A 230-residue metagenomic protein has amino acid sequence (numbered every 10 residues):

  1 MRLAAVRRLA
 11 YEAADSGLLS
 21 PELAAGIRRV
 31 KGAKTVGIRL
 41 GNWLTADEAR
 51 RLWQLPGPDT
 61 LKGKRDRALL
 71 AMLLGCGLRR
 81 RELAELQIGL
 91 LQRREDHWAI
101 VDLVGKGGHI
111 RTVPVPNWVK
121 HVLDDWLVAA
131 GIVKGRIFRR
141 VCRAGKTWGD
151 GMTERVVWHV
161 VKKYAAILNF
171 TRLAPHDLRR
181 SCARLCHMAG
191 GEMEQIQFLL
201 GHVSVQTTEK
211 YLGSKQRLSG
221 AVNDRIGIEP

Functional and structural regions predicted by a protein language model:
M1-P230: Conserved catalytic core of the tyrosine transesterase superfamily
